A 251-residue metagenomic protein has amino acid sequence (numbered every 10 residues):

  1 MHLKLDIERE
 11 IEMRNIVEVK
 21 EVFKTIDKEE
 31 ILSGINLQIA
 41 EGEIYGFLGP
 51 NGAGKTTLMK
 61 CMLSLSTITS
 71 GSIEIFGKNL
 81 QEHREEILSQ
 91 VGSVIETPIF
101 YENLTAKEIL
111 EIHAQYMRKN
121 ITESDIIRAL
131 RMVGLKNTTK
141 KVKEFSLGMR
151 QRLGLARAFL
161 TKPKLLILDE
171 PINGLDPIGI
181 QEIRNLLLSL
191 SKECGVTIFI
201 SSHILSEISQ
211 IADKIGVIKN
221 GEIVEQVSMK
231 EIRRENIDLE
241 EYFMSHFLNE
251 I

Functional and structural regions predicted by a protein language model:
G71-E82, E86-I87: Conserved ABC transporter NBD signature motif
E111, Q115, I121-N137: Conserved ABC ATPase "signature" region
K162: Conserved catalytic motifs of ABC-family nucleotide-binding domains
L166-E170: Catalytic Walker B motif of ABC-type/P-loop ATPase nucleotide-binding domains
Q181-C194: Helical segment within the ABC ATPase nucleotide-binding domain
